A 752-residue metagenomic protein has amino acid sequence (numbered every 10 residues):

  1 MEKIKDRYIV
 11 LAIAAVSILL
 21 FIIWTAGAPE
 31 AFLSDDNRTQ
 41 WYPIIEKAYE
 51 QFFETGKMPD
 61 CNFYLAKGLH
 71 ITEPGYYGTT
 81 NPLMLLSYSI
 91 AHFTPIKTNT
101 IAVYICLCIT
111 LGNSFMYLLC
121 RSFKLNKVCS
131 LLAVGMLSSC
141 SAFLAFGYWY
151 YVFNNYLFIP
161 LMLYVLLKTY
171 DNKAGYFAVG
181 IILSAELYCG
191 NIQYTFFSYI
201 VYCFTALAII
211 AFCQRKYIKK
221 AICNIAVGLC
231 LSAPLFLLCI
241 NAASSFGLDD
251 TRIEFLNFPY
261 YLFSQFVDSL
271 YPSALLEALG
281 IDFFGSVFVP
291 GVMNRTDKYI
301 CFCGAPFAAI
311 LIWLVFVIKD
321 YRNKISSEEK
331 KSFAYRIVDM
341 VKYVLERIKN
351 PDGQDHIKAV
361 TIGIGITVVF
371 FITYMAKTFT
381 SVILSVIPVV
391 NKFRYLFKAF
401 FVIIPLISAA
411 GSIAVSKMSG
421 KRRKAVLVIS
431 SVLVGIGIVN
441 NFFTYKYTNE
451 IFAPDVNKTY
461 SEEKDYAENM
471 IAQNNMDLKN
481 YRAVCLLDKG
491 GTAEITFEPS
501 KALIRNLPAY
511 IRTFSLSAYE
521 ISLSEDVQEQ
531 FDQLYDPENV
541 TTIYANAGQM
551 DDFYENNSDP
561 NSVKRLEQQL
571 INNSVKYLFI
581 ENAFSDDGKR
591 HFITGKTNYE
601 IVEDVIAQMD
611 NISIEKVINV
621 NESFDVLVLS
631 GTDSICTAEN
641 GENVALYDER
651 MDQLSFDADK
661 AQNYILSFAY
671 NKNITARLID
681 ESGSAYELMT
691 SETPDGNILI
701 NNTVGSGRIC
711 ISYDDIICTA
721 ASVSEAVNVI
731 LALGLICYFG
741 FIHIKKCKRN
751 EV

Functional and structural regions predicted by a protein language model:
M1-T25, K220, I225, I337 (+2 more regions): Start-transfer (signal-anchor) and selected internal transmembrane alpha helices of multi-pass inner/ER membrane
E2-I4, I45, N621-F624, T632-V752: Active-site-proximal, structured, solvent-exposed surfaces of multi-pass membrane proteins that position macromolecular
I9-V16, R215-I240, R252-N257, N350 (+2 more regions): Hydrophobic alpha-helical membrane-interfacial segments at the cytosolic entry of transmembrane helices
I13-A14, C106-F123, K127-Y170, G175-I210 (+3 more regions): Membrane-embedded helix bundles of polyisoprenyl
S17-N113, G135-Y156, G247, L256-V292 (+5 more regions): Membrane-interface coil-to-helix junctions
E73-Y76, F379, V439-P454, N474-E567 (+3 more regions): Extracytoplasmic/lumenal acceptor-recognition loop(s) of multi-pass membrane glycoenzymes
I225-L229, N350, V415-F442: Signature aromatic-anchored transmembrane alpha helix within multi-pass, membrane-resident enzymes that catalyze glycan
C301-D355, V368-F370, I736-Y738: Hydrophobic, aromatic-rich transmembrane alpha-helices and their immediate juxtamembrane boundary segments
